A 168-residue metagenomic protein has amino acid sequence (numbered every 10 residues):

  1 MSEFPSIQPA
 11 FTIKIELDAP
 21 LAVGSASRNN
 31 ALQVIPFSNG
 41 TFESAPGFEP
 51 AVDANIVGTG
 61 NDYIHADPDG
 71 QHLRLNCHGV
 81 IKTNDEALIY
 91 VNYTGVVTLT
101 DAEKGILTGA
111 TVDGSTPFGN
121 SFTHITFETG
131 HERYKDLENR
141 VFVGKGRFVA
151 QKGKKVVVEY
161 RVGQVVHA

Functional and structural regions predicted by a protein language model:
M1-A168: Beta-strand-enriched cores of mature, soluble protein domains
